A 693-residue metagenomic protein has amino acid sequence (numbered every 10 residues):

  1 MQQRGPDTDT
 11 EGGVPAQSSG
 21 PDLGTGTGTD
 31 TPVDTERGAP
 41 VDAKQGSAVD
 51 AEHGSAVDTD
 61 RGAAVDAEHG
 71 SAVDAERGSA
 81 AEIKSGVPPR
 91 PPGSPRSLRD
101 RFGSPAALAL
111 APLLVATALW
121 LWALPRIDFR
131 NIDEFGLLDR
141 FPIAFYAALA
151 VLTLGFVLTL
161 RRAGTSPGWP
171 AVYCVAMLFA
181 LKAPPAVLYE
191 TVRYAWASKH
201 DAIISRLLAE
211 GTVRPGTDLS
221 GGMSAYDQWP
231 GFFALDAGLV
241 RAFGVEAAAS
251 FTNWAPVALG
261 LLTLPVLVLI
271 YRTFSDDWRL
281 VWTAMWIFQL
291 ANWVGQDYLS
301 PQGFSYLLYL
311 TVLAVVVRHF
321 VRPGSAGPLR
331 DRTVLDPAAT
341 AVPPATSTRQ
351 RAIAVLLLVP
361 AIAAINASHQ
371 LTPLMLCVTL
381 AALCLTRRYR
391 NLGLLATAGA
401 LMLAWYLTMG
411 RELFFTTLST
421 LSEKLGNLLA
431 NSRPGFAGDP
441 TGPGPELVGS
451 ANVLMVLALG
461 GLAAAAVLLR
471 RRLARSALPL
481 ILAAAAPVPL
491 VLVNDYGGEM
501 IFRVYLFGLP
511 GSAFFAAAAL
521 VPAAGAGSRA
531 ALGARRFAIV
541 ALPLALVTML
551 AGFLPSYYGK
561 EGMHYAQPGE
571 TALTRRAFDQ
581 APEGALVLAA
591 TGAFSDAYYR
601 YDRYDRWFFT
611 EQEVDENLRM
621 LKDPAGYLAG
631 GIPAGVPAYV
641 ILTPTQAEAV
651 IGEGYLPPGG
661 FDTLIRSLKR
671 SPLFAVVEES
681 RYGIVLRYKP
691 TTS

Functional and structural regions predicted by a protein language model:
I127-G136, A237-V245, K424-S450: Juxtamembrane membrane-water interface segments that cap and precede transmembrane helices
G136, L158-G164, W169-A171, F179-Y306 (+1 more regions): Active-site lumenal/periplasmic loops and adjacent helix-entry segments of GT-C-fold, multi-pass membrane
D139-Y146, Q302, G498-R529: Hydrophobic/aromatic-rich transmembrane helices and adjacent perimembrane loops
T153-T159, V378-C384, N452-A474: Hydrophobic, aromatic-rich transmembrane alpha-helices and their immediate juxtamembrane boundary segments
L160-T165, T340-A352, R388-L395, L462-A484: Membrane-interface helix-loop-helix junctions at transmembrane boundaries of multi-pass membrane enzymes, predominantly
W169-F179, A354, L358, T379 (+5 more regions): Transmembrane alpha-helix segments characteristic of polytopic inner-membrane glycan-assembly/cell-envelope
C174-L181, F232, W254-T346, Q350-L376 (+1 more regions): Membrane-embedded helix bundles of polyisoprenyl
A518, S528-F537, L542-S693: Extracytoplasmic
